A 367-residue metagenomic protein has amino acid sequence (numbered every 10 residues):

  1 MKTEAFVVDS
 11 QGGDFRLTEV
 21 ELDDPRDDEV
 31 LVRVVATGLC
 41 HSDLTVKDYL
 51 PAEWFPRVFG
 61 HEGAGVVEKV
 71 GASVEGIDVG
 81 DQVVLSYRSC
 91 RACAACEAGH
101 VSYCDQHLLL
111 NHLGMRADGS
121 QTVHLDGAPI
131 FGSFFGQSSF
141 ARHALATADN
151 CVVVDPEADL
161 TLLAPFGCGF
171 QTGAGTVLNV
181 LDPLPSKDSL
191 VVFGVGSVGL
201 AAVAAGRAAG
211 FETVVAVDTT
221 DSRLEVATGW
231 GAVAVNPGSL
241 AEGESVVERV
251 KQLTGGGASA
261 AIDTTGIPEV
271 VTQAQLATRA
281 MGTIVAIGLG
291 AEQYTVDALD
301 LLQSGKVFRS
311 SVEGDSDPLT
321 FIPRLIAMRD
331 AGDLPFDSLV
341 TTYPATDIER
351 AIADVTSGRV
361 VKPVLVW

Functional and structural regions predicted by a protein language model:
M1, T272-Q273, L319-W367: C-terminal hydrophobic helical "lid"/dimerization subdomain of Rossmann-like NAD(P)H-dependent oxidoreductases
M1-K69, S138-A146, N150, V366: Short N-terminal strand-loop motif that marks the start of NAD(P)H/FAD-dependent oxidoreductase cofactor-binding domains
D23-T37, L50-E97, S102, L110 (+1 more regions): Glycine-rich beta-strand-centered segment in the early N-terminal region that forms part of a ligand/cofactor-binding
A94-F193: NAD(P)H dinucleotide-binding glycine-rich loop of Rossmann-like/cofactor-binding domains, especially the beta1-alpha1
S186-V195, A205-V271: Adenosine-nucleotide cofactor-binding segment
G194-S197, L289: Glycine-rich Rossmann-fold phosphate-binding loop(s) that bind the pyrophosphate of adenine dinucleotide cofactors
F211, I267-D333, W367: Glycine-rich phosphate-binding loop and adjacent beta-alpha segment of Rossmann(oid) nucleotide-cofactor-binding
